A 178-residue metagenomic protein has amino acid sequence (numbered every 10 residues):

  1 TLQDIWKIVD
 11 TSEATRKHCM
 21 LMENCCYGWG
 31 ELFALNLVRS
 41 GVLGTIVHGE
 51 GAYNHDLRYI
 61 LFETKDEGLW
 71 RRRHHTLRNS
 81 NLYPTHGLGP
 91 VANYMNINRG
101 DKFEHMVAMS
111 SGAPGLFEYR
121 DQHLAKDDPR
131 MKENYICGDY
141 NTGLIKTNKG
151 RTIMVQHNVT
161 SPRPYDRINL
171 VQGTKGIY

Functional and structural regions predicted by a protein language model:
T1-H18: Rossmann-fold NAD(P)-binding glycine/threonine-rich loop
Q3, W29, D166: Residues that form or flank phosphate/diphosphate-binding pockets in enzymes that use nucleotide phosphates
D4, C26, L170: Short acidic-hydrophobic sequence patches enriched in Asp/Glu that either
E13-M20, C25-Y135: Predominantly a Rossmann-like dinucleotide-binding segment in NAD(P)-dependent oxidoreductases
L43, T147-N148: A short, structured loop/turn motif at beta-sheet edges
R130-G138, N148-Y178: NAD(P)-dinucleotide binding in Rossmann-like oxidoreductases
